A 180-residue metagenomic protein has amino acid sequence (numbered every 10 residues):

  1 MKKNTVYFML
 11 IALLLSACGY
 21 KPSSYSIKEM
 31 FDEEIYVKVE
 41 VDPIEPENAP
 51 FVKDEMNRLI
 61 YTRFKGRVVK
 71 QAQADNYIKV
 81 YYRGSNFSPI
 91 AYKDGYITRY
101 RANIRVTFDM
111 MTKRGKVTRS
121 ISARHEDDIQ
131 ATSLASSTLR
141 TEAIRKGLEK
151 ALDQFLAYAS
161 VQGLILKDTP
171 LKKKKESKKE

Functional and structural regions predicted by a protein language model:
M1-Y7: Bacterial N-terminal signal peptides that target proteins for export
T5, L14-Y61, V161-E180: A structural "domain/chain start" motif
K28-D32, Q73, G95-R101: Short coil/turn motifs at beta-sheet boundaries
E45, A49, K53, R99-Y100 (+1 more regions): Solvent-exposed, acidic/flexible segments
K65-D75: Short acidic low-complexity segments
Y77-S120, R124-E142: Surface-exposed short loop/turn segments
A131-E180: C-terminal/domain-edge helix-coil "capping" segments
